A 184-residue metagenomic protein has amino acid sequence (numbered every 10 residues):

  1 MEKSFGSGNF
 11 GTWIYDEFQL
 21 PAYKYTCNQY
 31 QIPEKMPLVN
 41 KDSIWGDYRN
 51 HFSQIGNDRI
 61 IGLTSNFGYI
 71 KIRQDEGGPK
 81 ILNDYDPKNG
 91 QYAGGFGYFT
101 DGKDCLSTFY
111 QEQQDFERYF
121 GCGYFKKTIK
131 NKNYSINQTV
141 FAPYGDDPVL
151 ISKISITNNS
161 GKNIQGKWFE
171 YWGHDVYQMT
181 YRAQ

Functional and structural regions predicted by a protein language model:
M1-Q184: Anionic coordination/interaction segments
